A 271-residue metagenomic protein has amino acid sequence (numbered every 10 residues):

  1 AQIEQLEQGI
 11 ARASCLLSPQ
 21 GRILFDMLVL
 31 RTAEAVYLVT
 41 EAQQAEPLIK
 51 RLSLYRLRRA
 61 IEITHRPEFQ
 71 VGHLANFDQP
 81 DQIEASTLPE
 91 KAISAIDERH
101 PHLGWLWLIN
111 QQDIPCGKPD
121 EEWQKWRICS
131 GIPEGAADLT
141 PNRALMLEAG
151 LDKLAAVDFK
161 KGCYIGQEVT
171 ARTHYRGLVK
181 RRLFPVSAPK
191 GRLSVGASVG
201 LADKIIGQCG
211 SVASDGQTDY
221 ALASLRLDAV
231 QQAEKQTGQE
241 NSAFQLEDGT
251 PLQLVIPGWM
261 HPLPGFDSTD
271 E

Functional and structural regions predicted by a protein language model:
A1, T64-D78, L178-A188: Short glycine-/aliphatic-rich beta-strand segments at the starts of folded cytosolic domains
A1-D26, A33: Acidic, proline/glycine-enriched N-terminal capping motif
Q2-I3, S53-A60, P115-Q124, L201-I206 (+1 more regions): A common structural junction motif
R12-L16, A75-P89, G191-K204: Short amphipathic alpha-helix segments
L28-P133: Acidic, low-complexity central loop/insert segments
D120, W126-D152: Short, conserved active-site entrance elements at the starts or edges of catalytic domains
A149, L154-A155, A171-E271: Glycine-rich, small/acidic residue-mixed loop/short-helix segments
G162-Y164, E168, S198: Residue-level marker of beta-strand positions
